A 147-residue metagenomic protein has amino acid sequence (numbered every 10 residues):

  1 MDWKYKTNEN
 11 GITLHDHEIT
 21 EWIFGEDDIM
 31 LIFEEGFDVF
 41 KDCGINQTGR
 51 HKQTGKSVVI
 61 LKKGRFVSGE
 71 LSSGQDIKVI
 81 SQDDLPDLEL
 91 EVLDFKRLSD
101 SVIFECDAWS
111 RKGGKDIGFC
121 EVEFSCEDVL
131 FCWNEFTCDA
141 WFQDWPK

Functional and structural regions predicted by a protein language model:
M1-K147: Surface-exposed, interaction-prone regions used to assemble/regulate multi-protein complexes
